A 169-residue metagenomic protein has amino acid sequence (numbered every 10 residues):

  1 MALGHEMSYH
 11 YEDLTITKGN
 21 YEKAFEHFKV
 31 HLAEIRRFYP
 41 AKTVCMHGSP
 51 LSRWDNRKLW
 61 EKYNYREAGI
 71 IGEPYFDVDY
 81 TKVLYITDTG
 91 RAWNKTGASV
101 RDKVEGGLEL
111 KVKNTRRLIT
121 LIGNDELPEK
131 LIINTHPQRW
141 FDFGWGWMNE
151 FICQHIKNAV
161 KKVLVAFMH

Functional and structural regions predicted by a protein language model:
M1-L3, T15: Active-site beta->alpha N-cap acidic-glycine motif
L14, Y21-H169: Terminal accessory/targeting
